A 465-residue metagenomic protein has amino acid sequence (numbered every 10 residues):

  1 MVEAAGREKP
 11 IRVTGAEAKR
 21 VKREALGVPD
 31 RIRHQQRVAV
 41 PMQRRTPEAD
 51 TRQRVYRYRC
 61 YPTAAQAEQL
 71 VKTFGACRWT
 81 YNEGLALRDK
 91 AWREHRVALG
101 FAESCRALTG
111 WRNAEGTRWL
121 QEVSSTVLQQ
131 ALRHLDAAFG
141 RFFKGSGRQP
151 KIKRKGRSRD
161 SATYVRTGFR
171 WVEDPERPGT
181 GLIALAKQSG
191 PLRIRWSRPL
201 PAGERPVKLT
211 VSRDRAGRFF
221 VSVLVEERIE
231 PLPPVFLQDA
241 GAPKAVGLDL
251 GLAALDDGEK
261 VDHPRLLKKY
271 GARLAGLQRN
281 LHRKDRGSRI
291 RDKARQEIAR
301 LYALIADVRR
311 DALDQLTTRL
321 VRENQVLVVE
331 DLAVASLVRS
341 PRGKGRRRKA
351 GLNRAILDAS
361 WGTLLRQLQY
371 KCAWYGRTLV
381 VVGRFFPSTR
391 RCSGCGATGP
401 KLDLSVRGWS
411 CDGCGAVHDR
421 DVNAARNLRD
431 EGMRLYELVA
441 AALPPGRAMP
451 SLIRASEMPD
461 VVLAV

Functional and structural regions predicted by a protein language model:
V2-A5: N-terminal acidic, proline/glycine-rich, low-complexity intrinsically disordered segments
R7-K9, G15-L128: Gly/serine-rich nucleotide phosphate-binding loop at the start of the catalytic core of nucleotide/ADP-ribose-handling
Q53-R57, E68, P201-A202, R215-V465: Positively charged, helix-rich recognition surfaces that bind polyanionic ligands
Y81-D89, F139-S146, L281, D285 (+2 more regions): A generic secondary-structure signal for well-formed alpha-helical elements
G84, A131-A138, F142, V422-R429: Stable alpha-helical structural segments in soluble proteins, enriched in small hydrophobic residues
L85-W92, F139, F143-P150, E227 (+2 more regions): Long, hydrophobic, amphipathic alpha-helical segments used as structural scaffolds
F101-R215, R354, D358: Acidic carboxylate diad motif detector
